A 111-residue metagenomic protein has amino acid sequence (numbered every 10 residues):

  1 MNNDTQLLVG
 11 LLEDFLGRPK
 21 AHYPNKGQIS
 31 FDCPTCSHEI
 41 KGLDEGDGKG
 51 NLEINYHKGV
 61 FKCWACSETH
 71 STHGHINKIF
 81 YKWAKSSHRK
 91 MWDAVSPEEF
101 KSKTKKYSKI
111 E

Functional and structural regions predicted by a protein language model:
M1-K109: N-terminal structured subdomain of primase-like DNA metabolism proteins
